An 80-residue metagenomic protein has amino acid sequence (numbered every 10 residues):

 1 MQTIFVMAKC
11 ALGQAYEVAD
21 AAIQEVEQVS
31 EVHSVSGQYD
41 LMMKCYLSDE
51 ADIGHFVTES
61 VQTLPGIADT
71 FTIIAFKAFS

Functional and structural regions predicted by a protein language model:
M1-S80: A compositional/biophysical signature of low hydrophobicity enriched in polar/charged and small residues
